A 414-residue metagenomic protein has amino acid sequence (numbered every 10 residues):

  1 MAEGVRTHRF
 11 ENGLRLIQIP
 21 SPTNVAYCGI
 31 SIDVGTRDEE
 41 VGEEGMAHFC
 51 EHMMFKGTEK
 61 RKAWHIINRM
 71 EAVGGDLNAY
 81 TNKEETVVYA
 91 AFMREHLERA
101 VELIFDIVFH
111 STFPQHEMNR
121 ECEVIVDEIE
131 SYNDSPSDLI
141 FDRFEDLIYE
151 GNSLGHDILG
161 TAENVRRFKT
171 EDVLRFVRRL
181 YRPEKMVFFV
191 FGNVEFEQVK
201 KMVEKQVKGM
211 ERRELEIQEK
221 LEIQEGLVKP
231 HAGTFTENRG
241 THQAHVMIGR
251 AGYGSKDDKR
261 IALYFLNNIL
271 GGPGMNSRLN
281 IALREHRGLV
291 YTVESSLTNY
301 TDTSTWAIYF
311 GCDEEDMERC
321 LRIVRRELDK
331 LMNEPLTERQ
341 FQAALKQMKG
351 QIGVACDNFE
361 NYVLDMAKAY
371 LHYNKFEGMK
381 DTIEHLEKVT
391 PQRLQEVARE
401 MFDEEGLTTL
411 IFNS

Functional and structural regions predicted by a protein language model:
M1-N68, E102, L174-A282, L321 (+2 more regions): His/Glu-rich zincin catalytic helix
H65-I217, T236, Y253-G254, G271-P273 (+1 more regions): Charge-rich, well-structured scaffold segments of protease-associated domains
